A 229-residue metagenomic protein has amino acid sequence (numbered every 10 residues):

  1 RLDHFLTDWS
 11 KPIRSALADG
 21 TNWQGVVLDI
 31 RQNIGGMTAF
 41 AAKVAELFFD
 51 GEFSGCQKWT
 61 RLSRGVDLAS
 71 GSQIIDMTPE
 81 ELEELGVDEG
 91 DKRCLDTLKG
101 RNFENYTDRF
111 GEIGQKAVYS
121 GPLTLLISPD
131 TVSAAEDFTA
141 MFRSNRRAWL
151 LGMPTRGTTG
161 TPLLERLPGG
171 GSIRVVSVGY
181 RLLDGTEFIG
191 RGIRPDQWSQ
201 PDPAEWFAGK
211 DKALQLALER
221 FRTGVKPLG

Functional and structural regions predicted by a protein language model:
R1-P168, R220-R222: Cleft-lining beta-strand/loop regions that shape enzyme active-site pockets
S15-D19, G25-V26, R191-S199, P203: A signal for specific C-terminal beta-sheet/loop modules enriched in small/flexible residues with GP/PG/PP motifs
S70-L85, V176-V178, Q197-G209: Short secondary-structure transition/capping segments
T159-P201: C-terminal regions of proteins
R194-G229: Low-complexity, Gly/Ser/Thr/Pro-rich intrinsically disordered linker/tail segments
